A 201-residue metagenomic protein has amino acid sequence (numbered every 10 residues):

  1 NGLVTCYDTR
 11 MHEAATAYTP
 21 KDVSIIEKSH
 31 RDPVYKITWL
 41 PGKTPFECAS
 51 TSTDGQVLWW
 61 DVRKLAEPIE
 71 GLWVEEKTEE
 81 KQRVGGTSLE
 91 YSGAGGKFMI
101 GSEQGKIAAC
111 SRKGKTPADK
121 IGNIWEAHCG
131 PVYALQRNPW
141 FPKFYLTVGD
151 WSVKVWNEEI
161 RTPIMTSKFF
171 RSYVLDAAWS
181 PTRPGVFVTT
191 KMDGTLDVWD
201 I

Functional and structural regions predicted by a protein language model:
N1, D8, S52, D61 (+4 more regions): Beta-strand C-termini and the immediately following turn/loop, strongest in propeller blades
N1, P131-R137, F141, Y145 (+3 more regions): Extended, hydrophobic alpha-helical segments in both membrane/secreted and soluble proteins
G2-T5, D54-V57, Q104-A108, G130-Y133 (+2 more regions): Short coil/turn segments within WD40 beta-propeller repeats
C6, M11-L40, W59-S88, A108-A134 (+1 more regions): Inter-blade linker and blade-boundary elements of WD-repeat/beta-propeller domains
I37-P45, S88-G95, L135-P142, A177-P184: Loop/turn segments within WD40 beta-propeller blades
T44-A49, L58, A94-I100, A109 (+6 more regions): Structural hallmark of WD40 beta-propellers
G114-K115, G149-I164, K168-V174, K191-I201: Active/binding-pocket-proximal capping segment
A118-D119, H128, N138-P139, V148-D150 (+1 more regions): Leucine-rich repeat
